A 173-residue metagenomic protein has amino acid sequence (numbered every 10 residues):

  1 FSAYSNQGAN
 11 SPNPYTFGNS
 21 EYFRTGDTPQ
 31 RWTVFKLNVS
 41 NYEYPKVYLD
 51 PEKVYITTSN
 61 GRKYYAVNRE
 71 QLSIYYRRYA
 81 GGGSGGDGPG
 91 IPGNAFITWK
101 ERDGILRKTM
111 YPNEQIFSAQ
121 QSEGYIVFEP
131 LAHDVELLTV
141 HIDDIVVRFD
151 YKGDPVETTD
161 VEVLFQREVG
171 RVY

Functional and structural regions predicted by a protein language model:
F1-Y173: Conserved functional micro-motifs across diverse proteins
